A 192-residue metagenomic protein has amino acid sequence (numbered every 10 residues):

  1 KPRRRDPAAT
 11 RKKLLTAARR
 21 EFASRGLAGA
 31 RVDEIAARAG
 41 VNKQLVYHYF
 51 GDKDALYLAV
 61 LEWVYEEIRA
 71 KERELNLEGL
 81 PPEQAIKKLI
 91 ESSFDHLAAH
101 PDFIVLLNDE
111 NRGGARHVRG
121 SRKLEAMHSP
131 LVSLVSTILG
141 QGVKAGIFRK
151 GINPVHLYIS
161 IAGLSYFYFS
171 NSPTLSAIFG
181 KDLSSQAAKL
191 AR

Functional and structural regions predicted by a protein language model:
K1-A9, T16: N-terminal intrinsically disordered/low-complexity leader segments
K13, A17, E21-A55, A59: Helix-turn-helix
V60-L89, R119, E125-A126: Amphipathic alpha-helical linker/stalk segments
R69, R73, A99, V118-K144 (+1 more regions): Amphipathic alpha-helical packing segments from all-alpha helical-bundle domains
A85, A98-R122, N171-F179: Amphipathic alpha-helical segments used for helix-helix packing
K150-P173, A191: Hydrophobic alpha-helical segments that form the core of small-molecule binding pockets and/or dimer interfaces
G180-R192: A short acidic, glycine-rich active-site loop that binds or catalyzes chemistry on phosphate/adenosine moieties
